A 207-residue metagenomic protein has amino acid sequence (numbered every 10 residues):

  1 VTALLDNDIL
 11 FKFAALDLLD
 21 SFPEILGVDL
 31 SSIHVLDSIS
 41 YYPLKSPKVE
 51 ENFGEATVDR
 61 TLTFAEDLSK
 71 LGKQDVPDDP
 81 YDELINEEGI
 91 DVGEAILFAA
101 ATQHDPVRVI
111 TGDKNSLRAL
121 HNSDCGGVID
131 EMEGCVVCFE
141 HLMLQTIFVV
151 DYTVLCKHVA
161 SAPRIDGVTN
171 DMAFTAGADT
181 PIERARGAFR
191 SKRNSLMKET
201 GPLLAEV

Functional and structural regions predicted by a protein language model:
V1-V107, K114-V207: Active-site-proximal, substrate-binding regions of enzyme catalytic domains and RNA-binding/basic surfaces
